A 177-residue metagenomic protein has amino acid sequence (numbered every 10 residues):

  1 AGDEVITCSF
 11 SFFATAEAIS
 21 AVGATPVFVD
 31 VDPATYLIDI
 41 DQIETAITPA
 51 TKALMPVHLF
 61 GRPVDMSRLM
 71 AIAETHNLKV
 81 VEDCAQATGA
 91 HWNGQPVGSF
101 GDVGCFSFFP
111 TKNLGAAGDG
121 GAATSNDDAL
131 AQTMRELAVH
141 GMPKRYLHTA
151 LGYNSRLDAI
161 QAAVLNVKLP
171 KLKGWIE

Functional and structural regions predicted by a protein language model:
A1-C84, H91: PLP-dependent aminotransferase-like
E17-I19, I72, P96, N113 (+1 more regions): Hydrophobic/aromatic ligand-binding patch that stacks against planar heteroaromatic rings of cofactors or nucleotides
E44-A46, I72, P96-F100, A123: Short, hinge-like loop/turn segments at secondary-structure boundaries
T51, T75-N77, Q95, G120 (+1 more regions): A generic hydrophobic-helix recognition signal that picks specific residues within alpha-helical hydrophobic
A87-N93, F100-E177: Active-site region of PLP-dependent enzymes
